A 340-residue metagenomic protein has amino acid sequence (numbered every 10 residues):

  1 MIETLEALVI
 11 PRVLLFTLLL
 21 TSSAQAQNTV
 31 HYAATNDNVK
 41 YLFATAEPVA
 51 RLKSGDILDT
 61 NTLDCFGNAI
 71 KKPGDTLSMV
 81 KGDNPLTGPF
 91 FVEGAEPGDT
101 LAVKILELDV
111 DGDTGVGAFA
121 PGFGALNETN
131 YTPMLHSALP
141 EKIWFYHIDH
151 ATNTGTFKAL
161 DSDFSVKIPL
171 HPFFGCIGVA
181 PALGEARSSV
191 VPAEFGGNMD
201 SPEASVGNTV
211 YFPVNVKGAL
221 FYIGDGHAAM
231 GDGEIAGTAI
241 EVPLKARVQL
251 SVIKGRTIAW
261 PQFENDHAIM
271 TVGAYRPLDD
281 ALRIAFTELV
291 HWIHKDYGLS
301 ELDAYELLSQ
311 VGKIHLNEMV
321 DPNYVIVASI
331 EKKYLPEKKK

Functional and structural regions predicted by a protein language model:
P11-S22: Bacterial N-terminal signal peptides
A24-A26: Boundary at the C-terminal end of the N-terminal hydrophobic targeting segment
V30-S78: N-terminal, Lys/Arg-enriched amphipathic/low-complexity engagement segments that precede the first folded domain
A34-F43, M79-L86, R187-F195: Short, structured beta-strand/loop micro-motifs enriched in basic residues and often containing a Trp
L42, C65-L77, L108-F119, G218-A228 (+1 more regions): Short, Lys/Arg- and Gly-enriched loop/turn segments at beta-strand edges
V110-P202: Intrinsically disordered, low-complexity linker/loop segments enriched in Gly/Pro and charged/polar residues
L170-D279: Conserved mixed alpha/beta catalytic, RNA-binding, or beta-rich assembly cores of soluble enzyme, regulatory
